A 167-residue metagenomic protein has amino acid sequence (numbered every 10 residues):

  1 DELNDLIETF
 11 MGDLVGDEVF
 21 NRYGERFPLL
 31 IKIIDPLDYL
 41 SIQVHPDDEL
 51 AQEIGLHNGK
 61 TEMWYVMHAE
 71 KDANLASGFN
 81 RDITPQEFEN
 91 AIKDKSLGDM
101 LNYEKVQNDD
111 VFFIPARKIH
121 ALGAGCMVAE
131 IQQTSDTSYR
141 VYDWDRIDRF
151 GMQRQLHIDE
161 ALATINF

Functional and structural regions predicted by a protein language model:
D1-I83, W144-F167: Transition-metal
L3-N4, P28-I31, P85, D94 (+6 more regions): Generic secondary-structure boundary/loop-capping signal
I42-H45, K105-A124, Q133: Conserved metal-binding segment of the jelly-roll/cupin
L50-A51, D72-S77, I83-F88, I114-P115 (+2 more regions): Short, well-ordered, mixed-charge alpha-helical segments that flank or form enzyme active sites
E62-W64, A121-D145: A short hydrophobic beta-strand segment most commonly corresponding to one strand of the jelly-roll/cupin
I83-F113: Active-site glycine-rich loop that binds ribose-phosphate moieties when present
